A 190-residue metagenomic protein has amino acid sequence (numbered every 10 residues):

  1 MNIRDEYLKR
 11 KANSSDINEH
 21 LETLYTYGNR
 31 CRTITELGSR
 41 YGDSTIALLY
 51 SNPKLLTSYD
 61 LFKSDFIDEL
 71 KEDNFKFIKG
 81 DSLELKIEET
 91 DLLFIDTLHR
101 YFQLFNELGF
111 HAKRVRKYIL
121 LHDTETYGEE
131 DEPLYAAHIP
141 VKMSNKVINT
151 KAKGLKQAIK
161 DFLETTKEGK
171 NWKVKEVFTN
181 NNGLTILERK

Functional and structural regions predicted by a protein language model:
M1-K190: A short alpha-helical cap/connector motif
